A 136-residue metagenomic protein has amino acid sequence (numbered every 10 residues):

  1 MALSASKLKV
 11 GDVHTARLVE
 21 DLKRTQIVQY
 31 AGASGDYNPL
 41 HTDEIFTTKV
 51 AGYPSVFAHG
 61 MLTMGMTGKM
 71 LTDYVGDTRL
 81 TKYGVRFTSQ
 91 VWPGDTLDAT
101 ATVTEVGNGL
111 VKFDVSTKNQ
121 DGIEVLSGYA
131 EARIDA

Functional and structural regions predicted by a protein language model:
M1-A16, V91-A136: HotDog/MaoC-like acyl-thioester-processing domains
M1-R79: Hot-dog-fold acyl-thioester-processing enzymes
L40-I45, T81-K82, L110, I123-L126: Glycine-rich loops and low-complexity Gly/Arg-rich segments that provide flexible linkers or classic glycine-based
L71-A99: Mid-chain, well-packed structural core segment of small domains
